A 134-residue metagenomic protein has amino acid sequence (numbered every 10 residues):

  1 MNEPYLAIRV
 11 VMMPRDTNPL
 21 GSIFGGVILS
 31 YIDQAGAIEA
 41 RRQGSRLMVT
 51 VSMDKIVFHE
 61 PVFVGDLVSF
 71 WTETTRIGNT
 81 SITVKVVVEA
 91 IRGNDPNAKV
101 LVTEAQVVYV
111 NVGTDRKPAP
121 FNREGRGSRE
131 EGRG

Functional and structural regions predicted by a protein language model:
M1-S52, V110-G127, G134: Hot-dog-fold acyl-thioester-processing enzymes
P4-I8, F63-V64, T75-R129, R133-G134: HotDog/MaoC-like acyl-thioester-processing domains
M53-P61: Short, charge-patterned binding micro-sites
